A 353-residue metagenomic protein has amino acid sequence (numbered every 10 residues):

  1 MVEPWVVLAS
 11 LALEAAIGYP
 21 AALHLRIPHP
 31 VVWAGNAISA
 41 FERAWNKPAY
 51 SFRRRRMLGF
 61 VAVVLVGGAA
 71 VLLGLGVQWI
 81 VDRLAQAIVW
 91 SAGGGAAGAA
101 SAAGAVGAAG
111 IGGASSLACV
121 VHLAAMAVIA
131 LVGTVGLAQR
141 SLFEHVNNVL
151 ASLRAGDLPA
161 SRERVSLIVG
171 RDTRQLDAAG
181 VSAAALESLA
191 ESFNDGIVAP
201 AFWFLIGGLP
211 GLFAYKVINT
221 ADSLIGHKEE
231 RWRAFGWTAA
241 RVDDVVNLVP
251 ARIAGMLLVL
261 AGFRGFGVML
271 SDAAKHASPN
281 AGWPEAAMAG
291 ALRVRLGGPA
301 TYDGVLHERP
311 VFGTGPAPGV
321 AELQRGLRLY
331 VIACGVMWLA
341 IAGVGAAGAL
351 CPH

Functional and structural regions predicted by a protein language model:
M1-F213, G226-H353: Hydrophobic alpha-helical transmembrane segments
N219: Substrate/ligand-engaging "lid" and interaction regions
S223: Solvent-exposed interhelical
